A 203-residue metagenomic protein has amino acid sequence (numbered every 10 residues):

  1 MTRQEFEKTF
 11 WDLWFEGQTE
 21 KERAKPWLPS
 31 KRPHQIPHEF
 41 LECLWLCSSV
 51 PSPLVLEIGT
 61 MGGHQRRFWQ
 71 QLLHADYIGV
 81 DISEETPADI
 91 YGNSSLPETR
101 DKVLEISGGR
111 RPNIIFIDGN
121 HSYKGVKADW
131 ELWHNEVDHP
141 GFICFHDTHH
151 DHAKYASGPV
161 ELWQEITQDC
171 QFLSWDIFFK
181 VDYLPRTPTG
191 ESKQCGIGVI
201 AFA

Functional and structural regions predicted by a protein language model:
M1-F116, N120-A203: A short alpha-helical cap/connector motif
